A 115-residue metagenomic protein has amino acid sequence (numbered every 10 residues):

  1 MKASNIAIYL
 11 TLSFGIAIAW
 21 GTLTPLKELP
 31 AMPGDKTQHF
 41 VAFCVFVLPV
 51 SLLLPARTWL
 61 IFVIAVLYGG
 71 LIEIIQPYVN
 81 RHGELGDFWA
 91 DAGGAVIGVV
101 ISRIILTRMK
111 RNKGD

Functional and structural regions predicted by a protein language model:
M1-L48: "…centered on the first transmembrane helix and the immediately adjacent amphipathic helix/loop
A3-I6, L54-I61, E84-L85: Membrane-helix interface segments
I8-L12, F40-V41, W59-L67, F88-A92: Hydrophobic alpha-helical transmembrane segments
G15-P25, V66-P77: Aromatic-anchored segments of alpha-helical transmembrane domains
T24-P25, P55, N80, L106: Short helix-capping/hinge motifs at transmembrane helix termini and TM-loop junctions
L29-K36, G69-G93: Interfacial helix-loop-helix junctions of multi-pass membrane proteins
A42-A56, A95-I105: Membrane-interfacial alpha-helical segments at the cytosolic side of multi-pass membrane proteins
K110-D115: Short, charged juxtamembrane terminal tails flanking transmembrane helices
